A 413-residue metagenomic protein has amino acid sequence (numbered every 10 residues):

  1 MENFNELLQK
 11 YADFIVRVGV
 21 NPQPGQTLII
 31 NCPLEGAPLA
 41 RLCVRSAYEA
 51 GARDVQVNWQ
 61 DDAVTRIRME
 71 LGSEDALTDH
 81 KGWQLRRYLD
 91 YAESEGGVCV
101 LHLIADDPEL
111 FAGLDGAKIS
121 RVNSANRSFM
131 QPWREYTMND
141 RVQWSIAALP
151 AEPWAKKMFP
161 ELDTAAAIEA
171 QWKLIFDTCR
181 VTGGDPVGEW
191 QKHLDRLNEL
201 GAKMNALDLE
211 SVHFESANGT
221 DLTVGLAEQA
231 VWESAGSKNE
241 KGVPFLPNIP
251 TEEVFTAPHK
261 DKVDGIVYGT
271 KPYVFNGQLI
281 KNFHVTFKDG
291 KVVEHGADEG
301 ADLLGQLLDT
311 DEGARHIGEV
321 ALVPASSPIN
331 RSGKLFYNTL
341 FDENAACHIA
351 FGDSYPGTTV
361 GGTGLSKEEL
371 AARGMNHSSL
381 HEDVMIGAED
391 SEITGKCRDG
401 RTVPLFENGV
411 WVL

Functional and structural regions predicted by a protein language model:
M1-D264, R401, W411-L413: Active-site bordering "gate/hinge" segments that shape substrate access to catalytic or cofactor-binding pockets
D13, N205-L207, N276-L279, G313 (+2 more regions): Short solvent-exposed loop/turn micro-motifs enriched in small/polar/acidic residues
E35-G36, D106-P108, A151, G219 (+8 more regions): Short, glycine-/Ser/Thr-/acidic-enriched flexible segments
S211-F214, F283-T286, E389-R398: Short polybasic amphipathic segments
V254-E312: Long, well-ordered mid-to-C-terminal structural blocks that present hydrophobic/aromatic surfaces
K262-D264, I280-N282, D289, R315-E319 (+3 more regions): Active-site lining segments that contact anionic ligands and/or coordinate catalytic metals
V292-T363: Dual-mode signal for accessory low-complexity, basic/Gly-rich regions
E368-L413: Extended hydrophobic packing segments that form well-structured cores
